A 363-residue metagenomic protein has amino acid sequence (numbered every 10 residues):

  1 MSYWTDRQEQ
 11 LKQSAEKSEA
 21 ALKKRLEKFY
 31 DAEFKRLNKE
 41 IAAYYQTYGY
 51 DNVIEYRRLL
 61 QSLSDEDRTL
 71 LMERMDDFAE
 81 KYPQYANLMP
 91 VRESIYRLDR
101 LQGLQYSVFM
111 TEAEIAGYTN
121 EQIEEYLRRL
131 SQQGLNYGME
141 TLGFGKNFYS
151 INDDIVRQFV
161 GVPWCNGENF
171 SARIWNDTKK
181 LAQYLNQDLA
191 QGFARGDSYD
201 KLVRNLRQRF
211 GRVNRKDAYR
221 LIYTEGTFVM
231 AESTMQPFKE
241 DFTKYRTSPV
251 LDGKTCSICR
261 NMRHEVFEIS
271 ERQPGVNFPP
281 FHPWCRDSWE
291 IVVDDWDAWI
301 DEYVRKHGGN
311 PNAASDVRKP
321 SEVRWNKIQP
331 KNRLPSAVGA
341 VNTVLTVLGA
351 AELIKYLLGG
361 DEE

Functional and structural regions predicted by a protein language model:
M1-E121, E125, Q208-R212, K216-E363: Activation/maturation switch segments at domain boundaries
R92-Q208: Structured, charged N-terminal subsegments at the starts of enzyme catalytic cores and at intra-chain domain/subunit
